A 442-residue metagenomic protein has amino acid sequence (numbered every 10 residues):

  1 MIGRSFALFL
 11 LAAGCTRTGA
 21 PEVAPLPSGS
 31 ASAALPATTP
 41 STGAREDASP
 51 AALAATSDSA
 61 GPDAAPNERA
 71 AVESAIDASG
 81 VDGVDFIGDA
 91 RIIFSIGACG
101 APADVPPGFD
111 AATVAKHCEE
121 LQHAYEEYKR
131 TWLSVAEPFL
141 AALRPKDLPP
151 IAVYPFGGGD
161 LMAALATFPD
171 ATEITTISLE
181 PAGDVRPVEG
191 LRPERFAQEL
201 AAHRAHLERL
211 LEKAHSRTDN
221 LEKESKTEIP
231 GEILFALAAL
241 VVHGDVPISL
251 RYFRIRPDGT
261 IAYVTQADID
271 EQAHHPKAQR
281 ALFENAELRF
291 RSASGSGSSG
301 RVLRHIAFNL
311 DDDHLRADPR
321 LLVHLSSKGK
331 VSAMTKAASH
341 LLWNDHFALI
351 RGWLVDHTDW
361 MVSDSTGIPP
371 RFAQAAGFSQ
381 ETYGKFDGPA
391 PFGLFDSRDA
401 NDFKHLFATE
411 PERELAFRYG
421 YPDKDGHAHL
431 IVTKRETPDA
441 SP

Functional and structural regions predicted by a protein language model:
M1-F6: Bacterial N-terminal signal peptides that target proteins for export
T16-T18: Bacterial signal peptide processing site
S28-S32: Acidic, Pro/Ser/Gly/Ala-rich intrinsically disordered segments
L35-P36, P40-E208, L282, E287-P442: Non-globular targeting/processing and membrane-anchoring segments
G157-F168, K213-F235: Short, thiol/selenol-centered motifs that function as redox-active sites or metal-ligating centers
T175-E224, I248-E271: Thiol-based oxidoreductase modules, predominantly thioredoxin-like and allied folds used for disulfide exchange
A238-L315: Active-site/pore-lining binding-face segments in mid-to-C-terminal subdomains
